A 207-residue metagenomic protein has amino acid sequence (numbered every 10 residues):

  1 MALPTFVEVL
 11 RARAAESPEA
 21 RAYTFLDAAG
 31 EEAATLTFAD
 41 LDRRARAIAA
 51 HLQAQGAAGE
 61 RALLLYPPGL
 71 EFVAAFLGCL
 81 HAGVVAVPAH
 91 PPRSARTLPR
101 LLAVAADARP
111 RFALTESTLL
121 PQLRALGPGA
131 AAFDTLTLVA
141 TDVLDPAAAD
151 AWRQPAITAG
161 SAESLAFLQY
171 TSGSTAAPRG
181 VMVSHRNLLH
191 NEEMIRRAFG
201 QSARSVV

Functional and structural regions predicted by a protein language model:
A2-T24, A166: A short N-terminal helical cap/helix-turn-helix that marks the beginning of AMP-binding/adenylate-forming
P18-R21, L138-V139, A148-A177, N187 (+2 more regions): Conserved pre-ATP/AMP-binding loop-to-beta segment of ANL
E19, Y23-G56, E60-V73, L77 (+2 more regions): Conserved AMP-binding/adenylate-forming core of the ANL superfamily
A58-E60, V85, R111: Short acidic/polar active-site loop segments enriched in Thr and Asp
Y66, H90, T135-D145: Short beta-strand elements of ligand-binding domains
L77-P88, D107: Short hydrophobic alpha-helices that are characteristic scaffold elements of the AMP-binding
P92-A125, A147-D150, N191-V207: Conserved ATP-dependent adenylate/AMP-binding module captured primarily in the ANL superfamily
